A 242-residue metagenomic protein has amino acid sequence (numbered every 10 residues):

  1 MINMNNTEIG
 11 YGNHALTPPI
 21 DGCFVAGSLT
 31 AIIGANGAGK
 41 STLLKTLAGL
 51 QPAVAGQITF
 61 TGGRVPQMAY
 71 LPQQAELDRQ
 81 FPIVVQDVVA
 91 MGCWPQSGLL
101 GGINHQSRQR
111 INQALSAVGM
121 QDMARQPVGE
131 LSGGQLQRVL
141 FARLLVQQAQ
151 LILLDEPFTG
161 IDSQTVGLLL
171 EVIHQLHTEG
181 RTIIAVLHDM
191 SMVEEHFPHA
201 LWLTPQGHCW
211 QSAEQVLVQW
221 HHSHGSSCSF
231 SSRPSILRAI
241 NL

Functional and structural regions predicted by a protein language model:
H105-M123: Conserved ABC ATPase "signature" region
P127-L131, Q135: Conserved ABC ATPase signature
F141: Hydrophobic anchor residue at the start of the ABC signature
I152-E156: Catalytic Walker B motif of ABC-type/P-loop ATPase nucleotide-binding domains
S163-T165: Helix N-cap at the start of a conserved alpha-helix in ABC-type nucleotide-binding domains
L187-H188: H-loop/switch region of ABC-family ATPase nucleotide-binding domains
F197-E214: H-loop (His-switch) and adjacent beta-strand-loop-beta switch element of ABC-type ATPase nucleotide-binding domains
